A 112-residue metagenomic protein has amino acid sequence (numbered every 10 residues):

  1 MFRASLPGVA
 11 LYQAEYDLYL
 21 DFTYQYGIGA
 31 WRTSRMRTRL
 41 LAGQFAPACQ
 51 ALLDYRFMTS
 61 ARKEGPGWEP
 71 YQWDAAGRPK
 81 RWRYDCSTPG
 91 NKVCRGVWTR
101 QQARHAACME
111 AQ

Functional and structural regions predicted by a protein language model:
M1-A42, A46-P47: An amphipathic, hydrophobic-aromatic interaction surface with interspersed Lys/Arg that forms lipid/phosphate-bearing
G29-Q112: Long, amphipathic alpha-helical surface segments
